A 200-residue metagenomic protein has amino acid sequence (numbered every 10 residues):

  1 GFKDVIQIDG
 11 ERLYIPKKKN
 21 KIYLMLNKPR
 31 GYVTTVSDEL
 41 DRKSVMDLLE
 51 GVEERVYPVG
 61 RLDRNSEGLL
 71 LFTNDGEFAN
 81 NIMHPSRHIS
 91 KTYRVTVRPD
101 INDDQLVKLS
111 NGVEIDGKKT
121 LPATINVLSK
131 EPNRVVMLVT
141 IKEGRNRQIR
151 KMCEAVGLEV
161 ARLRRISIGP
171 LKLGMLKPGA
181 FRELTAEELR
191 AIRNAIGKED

Functional and structural regions predicted by a protein language model:
G1-D200: Basic, flexible Lys/Arg- and Gly-enriched helix-loop patches that mediate nucleic-acid binding at interfaces with rRNA
